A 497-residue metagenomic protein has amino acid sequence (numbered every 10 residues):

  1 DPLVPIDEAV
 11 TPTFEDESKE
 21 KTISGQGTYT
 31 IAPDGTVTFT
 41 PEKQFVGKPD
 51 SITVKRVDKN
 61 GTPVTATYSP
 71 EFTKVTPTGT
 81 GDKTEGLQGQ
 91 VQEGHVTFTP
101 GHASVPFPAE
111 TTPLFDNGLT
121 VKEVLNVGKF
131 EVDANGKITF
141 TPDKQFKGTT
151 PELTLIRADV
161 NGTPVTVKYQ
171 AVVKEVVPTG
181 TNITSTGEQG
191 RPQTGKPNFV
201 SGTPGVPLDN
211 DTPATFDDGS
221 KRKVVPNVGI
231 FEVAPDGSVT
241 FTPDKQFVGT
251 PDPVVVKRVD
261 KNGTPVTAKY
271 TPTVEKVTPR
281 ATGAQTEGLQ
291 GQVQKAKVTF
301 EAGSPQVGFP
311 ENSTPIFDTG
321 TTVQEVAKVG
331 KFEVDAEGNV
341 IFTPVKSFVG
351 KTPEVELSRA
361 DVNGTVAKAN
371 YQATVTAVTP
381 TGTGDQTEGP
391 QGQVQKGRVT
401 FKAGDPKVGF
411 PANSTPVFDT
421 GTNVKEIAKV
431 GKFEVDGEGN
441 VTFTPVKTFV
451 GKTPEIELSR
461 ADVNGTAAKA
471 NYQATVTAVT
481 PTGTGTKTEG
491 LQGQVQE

Functional and structural regions predicted by a protein language model:
D1-D34, T40, Q90-N135, T141 (+4 more regions): Surface-exposed or secretory-pathway low-complexity segments enriched in glycine-proline and Ser/Thr/acidic residues
D1-I6, S51, N60-P106, V160-N210 (+3 more regions): Extracellular interdomain linkers/hinges and stalk-like, low-complexity segments in secreted or single-pass
P5, F14, K48, L114 (+17 more regions): Intrinsically disordered, low-complexity regulatory regions of eukaryotic regulatory proteins
V10, S18, T36, T84 (+15 more regions): Ser/Thr/Pro-rich low-complexity tandem-repeat tracts
E20-A66, T120-V167, K221-P272, T322-N370 (+1 more regions): Acidic, turn/loop-rich segments in luminal/extracellular domains of secretory-pathway and cell-surface proteins
P113, Q189, D260, E301-A302 (+3 more regions): Compositionally biased, intrinsically disordered low-complexity regions
